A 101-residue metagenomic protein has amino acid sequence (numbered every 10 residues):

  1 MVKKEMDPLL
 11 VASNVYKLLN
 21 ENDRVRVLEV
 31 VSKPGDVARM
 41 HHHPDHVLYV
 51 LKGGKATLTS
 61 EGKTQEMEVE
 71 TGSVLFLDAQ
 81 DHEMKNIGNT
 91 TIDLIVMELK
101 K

Functional and structural regions predicted by a protein language model:
M1-N14, K101: Basic/polar N-terminal segments that are highly enriched at the extreme N-terminus, encompassing both cleavable
L10-D36, L48, M97: A short glycine-rich, His/Asp/Glu-containing loop-to-beta-strand
S32-K33, M40, M84: Hydrophobic alpha-helical transmembrane segments of multi-pass integral membrane proteins
V37-A38, G54-L58, V74: Short beta-strand segments in beta-sandwich/barrel cores
H42-T57: Short, conserved beta-strand element in jelly-roll/cupin
E61-A79: Short acidic-glycine-tyrosine-enriched beta hairpin
A79-K100: Ligand-binding loop in jelly-roll beta-barrel domains
